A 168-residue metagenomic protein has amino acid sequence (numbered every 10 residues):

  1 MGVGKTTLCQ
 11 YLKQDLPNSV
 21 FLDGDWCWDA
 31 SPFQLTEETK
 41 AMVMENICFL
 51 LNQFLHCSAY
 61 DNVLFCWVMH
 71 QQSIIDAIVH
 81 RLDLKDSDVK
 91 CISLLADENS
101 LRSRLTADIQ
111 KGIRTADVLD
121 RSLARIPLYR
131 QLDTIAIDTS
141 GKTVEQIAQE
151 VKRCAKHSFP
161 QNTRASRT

Functional and structural regions predicted by a protein language model:
V3: ATP-binding Walker
T6-N52: Conserved substrate/cofactor phosphate-moiety recognition/catalytic segment in nucleotide-dependent phosphotransferases
C27, H70-Q71, L95-S100, K142-T143: Conserved nucleotide-binding/hydrolysis micro-motifs of P-loop NTPases
M42-D86: Glycine-rich phosphate-binding loop used to anchor ATP phosphates in small-molecule kinases, encompassing both
Y60, K85-K90, Q131-T134: Short glycine-/polar-rich loops that comprise or flank the Walker A/P-loop and associated switch/sensor motifs
K85-L105: Conserved phosphate-donor/acceptor-positioning beta-strand/loop module used by diverse small-molecule
A107-E150, T168: Small-molecule kinase domains that catalyze NTP-dependent phosphoryl transfer to phosphate-bearing small molecules
K156-T168: C-terminal accessory "lid"/substrate-recognition subdomains
